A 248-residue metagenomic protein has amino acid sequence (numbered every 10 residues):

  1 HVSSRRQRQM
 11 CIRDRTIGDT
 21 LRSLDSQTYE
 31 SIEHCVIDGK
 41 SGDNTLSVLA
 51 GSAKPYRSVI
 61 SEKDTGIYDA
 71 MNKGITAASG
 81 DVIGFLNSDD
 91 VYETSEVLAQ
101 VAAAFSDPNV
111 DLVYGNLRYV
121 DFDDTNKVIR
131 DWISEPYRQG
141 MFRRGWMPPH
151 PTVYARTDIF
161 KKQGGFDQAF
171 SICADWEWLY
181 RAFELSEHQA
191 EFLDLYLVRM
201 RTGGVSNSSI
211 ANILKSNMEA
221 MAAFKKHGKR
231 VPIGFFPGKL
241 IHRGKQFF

Functional and structural regions predicted by a protein language model:
H1-R8, I12: Single conserved hydrophobic/aromatic residue that forms the stacking wall/gate of nucleotide- or nucleobase-binding
R22-S31: Short, acidic, metal-binding catalytic loop of nucleotide-sugar glycosyltransferases
E30, D38-S47, N87: A conserved acidic beta->alpha catalytic loop
N44, D69, D90-A104: Acidic donor-binding/catalytic loop of UDP-sugar-dependent glycosyltransferases, especially processive GT2
S61-A78: Glycine-rich, basic loop-to-helix element that forms the pyrophosphate-binding segment of sugar-nucleotide handling
I83: Short aromatic/hydrophobic "clamp" motif used to bind/position activated sugar donors
S95-V128: Conserved donor NDP-sugar-binding/catalytic core segment of glycosyltransferases
G115, W132-E219: Conserved nucleotide-sugar donor-binding catalytic segment
